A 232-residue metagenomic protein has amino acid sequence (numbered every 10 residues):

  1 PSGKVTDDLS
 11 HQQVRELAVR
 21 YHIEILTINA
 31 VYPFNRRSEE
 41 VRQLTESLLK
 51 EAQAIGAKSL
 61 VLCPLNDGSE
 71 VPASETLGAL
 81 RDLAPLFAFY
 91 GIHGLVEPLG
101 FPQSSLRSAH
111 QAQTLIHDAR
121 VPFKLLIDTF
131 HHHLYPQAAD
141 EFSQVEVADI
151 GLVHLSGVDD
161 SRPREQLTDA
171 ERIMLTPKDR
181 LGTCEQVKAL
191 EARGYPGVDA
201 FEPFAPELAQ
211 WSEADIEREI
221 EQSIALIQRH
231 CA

Functional and structural regions predicted by a protein language model:
P1-R15, D67: Glycine-rich, proline-tolerant flexible connector loops at the mouths of alpha/beta enzymes
P1-S2, A30-P33, L65-D67, L99-F101 (+3 more regions): Active-site beta-loop-alpha junctions enriched in small/polar residues
L17-R20, E24, F34-K124, C184 (+2 more regions): Active-site acidic/histidine proton-transfer and metal-coordination neighborhood in alpha/beta enzyme cores
A18, A52, G94, D128 (+4 more regions): Conserved, mostly hydrophobic/aromatic
T27, V61, L95, G151-H154 (+1 more regions): Conserved beta-strand positions in the central sheet of alpha/beta enzyme cores
A84-R180: Acidic/histidine-rich catalytic cores of soluble enzymes
K178-A192: A short, acidic, amphipathic alpha-helical segment used as a generic capping/interface helix at domain edges
W211-A232: C-terminal helical cap(s) of enzyme catalytic domains, especially alpha/beta-barrels
